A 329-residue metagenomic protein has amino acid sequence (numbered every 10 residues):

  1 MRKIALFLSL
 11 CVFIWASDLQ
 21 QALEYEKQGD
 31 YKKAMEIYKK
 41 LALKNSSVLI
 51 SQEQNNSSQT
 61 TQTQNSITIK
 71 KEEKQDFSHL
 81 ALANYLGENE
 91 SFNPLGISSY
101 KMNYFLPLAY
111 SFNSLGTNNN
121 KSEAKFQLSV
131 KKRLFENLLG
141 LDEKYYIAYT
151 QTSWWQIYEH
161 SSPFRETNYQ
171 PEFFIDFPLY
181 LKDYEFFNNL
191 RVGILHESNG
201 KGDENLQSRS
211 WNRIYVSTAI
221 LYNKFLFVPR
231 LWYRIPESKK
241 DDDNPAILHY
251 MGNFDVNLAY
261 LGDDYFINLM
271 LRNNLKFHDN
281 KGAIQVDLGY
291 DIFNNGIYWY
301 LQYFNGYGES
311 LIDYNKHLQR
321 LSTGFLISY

Functional and structural regions predicted by a protein language model:
M1-L80: Cleavable N-terminal export/targeting peptides
Y25, G96-K121, F135-D263, L271 (+2 more regions): Outer-membrane pore/translocation modules
Y38, A42, Y298-Y300, Y307-L311 (+1 more regions): A cross-kingdom marker for long, charged
Q52-S122: Basic/polar, acidic-poor N-terminal "presequence/leader" segments that form or can form short amphipathic helices
F126: Gly/Thr-rich phosphate-binding loop signature of adenosyl cofactor/nucleotide-binding cores
V130: Carbohydrate-binding surfaces of carbohydrate-active enzymes
D255-V256, Y260-Q302, Y307: Long, repeat-rich segments with strong aromatic
L318-Y329: Outer-membrane beta-barrel "beta-signal"
